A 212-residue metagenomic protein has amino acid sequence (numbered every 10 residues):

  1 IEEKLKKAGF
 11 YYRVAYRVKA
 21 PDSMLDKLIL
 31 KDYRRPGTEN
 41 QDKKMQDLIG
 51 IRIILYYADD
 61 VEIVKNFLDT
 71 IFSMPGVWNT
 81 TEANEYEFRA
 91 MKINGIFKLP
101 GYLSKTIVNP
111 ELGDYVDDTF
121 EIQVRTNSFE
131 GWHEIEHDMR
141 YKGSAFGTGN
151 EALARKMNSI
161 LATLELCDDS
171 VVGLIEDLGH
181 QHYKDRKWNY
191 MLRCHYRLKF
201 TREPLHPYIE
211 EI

Functional and structural regions predicted by a protein language model:
I1-R35: Surface-exposed, low-hydrophobicity interaction/linker segments
E39-Q46, E111: Short, flexible, solvent-exposed loop/turn segments with mixed acidic/basic and small polar residues
Y56-D60: Helix N-cap motif at beta-to-alpha junctions
E62-V64, S104-T106, E130-H133: Short helix/loop capping segments that flank catalytic or ligand/cofactor-binding pockets
V64-I71, P110: Short amphipathic alpha-helices in soluble, non-transmembrane regions that often serve as interface/regulatory elements
D69-G76, G143: A common structural junction motif
V77-L99, L103-L112: Short Gly/Thr-rich strand-loop-strand
V116-I212: An acidic, glycine-/histidine-flanked metal-binding catalytic module
